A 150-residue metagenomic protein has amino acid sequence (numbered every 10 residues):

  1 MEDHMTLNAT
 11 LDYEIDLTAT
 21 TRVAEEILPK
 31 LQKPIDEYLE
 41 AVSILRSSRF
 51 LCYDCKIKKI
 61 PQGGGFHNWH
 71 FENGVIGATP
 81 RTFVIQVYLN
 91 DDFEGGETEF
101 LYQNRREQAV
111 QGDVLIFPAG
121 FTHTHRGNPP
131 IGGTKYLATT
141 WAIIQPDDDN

Functional and structural regions predicted by a protein language model:
M1-V114, T122-N150: Fe(II)/2-oxoglutarate oxygenase catalytic core
